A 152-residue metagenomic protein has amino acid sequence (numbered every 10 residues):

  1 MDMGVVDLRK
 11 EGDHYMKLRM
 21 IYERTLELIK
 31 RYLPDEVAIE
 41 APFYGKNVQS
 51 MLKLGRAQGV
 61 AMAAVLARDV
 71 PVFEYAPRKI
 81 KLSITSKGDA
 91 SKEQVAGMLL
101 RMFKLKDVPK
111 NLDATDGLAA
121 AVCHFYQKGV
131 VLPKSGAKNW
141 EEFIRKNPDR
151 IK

Functional and structural regions predicted by a protein language model:
M1-K152: Phosphate- and other anionic-substrate recognition elements at nucleic-acid/protein interfaces
